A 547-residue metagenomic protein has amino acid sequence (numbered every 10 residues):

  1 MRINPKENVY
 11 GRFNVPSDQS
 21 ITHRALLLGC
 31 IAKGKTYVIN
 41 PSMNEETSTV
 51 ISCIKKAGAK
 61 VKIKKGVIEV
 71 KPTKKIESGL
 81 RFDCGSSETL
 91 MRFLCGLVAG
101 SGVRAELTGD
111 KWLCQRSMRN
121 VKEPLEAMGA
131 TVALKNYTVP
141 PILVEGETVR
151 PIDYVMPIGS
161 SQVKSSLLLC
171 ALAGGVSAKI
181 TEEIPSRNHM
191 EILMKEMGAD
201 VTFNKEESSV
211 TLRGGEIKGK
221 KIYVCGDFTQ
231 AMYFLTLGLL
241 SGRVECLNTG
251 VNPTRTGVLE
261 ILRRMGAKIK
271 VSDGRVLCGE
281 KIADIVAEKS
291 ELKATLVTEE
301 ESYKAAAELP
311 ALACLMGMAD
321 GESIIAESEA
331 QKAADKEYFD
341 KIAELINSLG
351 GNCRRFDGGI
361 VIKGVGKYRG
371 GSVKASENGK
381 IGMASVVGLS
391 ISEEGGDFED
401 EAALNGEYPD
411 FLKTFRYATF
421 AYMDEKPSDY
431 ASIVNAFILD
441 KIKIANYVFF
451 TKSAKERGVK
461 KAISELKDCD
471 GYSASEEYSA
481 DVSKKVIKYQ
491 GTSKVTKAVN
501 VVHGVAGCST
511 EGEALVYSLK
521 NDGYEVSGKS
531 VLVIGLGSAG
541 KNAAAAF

Functional and structural regions predicted by a protein language model:
M1-A418, L515: Short, structured segments at the rim of ligand-binding sites
S52, G96, E123, L169 (+5 more regions): Short, well-ordered alpha-helices that flank and scaffold nucleotide-derived cofactor binding pockets
M156-I158, C225, M423-E425, I534-G535: Short beta-strand->loop
A199, A267, I444, Y524-E525: Helix N-cap/coil-helix junction residues
E216, F228, G250, E291 (+4 more regions): Glycine-rich beta-alpha junction loops
F234, T256, S432, D481-K485 (+1 more regions): Short glycine-/acidic-enriched loop or helix-start segments at secondary-structure transitions that form or flank
A421-Y430, V434-Y524: Phosphate/diphosphate ligand-binding glycine-rich loop within oxidoreductases
D424, S509-G512, L519, S527-F547: Glycine-rich adenosine-cofactor-binding loop
